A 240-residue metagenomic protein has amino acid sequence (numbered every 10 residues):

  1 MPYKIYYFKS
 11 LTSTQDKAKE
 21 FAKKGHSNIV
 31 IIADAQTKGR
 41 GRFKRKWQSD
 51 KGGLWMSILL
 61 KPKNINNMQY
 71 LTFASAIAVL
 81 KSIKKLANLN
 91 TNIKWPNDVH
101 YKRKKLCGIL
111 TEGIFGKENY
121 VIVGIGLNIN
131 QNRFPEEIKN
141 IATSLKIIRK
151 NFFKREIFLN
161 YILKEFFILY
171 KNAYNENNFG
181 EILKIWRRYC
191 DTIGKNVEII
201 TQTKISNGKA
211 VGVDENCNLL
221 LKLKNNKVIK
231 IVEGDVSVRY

Functional and structural regions predicted by a protein language model:
M1-K85, C107: N-terminal lobe of the biotin/lipoate ligase/transferase fold
Y7, N64-N66, Y70-T91, Y101-Y240: Long, positively charged amphipathic alpha-helical accessory segments at protein N-termini or as interdomain linkers
I29, N90-K94: A short coil-to-beta-strand element that immediately follows conserved catalytic motifs
